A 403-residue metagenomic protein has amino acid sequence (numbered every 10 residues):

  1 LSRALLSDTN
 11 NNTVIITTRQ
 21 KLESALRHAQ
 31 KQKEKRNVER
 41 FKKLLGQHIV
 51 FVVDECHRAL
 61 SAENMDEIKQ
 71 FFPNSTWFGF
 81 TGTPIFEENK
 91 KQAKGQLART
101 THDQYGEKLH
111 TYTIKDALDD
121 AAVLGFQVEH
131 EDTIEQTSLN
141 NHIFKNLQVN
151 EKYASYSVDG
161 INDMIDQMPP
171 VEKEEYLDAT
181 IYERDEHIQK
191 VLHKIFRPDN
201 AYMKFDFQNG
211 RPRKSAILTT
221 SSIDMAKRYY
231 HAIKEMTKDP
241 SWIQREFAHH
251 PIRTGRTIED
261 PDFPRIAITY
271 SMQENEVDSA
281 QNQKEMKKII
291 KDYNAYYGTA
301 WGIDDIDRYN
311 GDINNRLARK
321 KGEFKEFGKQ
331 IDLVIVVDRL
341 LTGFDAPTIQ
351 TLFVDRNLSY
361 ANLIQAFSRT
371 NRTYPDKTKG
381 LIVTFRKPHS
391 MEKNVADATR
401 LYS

Functional and structural regions predicted by a protein language model:
L1-Q32: Inter-Walker segment of RecA-like/P-loop motor cores
I15-T18, T76-T81, I335-V336: Structural recognition of the conserved hydrophobic beta-strand(s) that form the central parallel beta-sheet of P-loop
A25-Q30, C56-E67, K90, F344-P347: Conserved ATPase-coupling elements of RecA-like P-loop NTPase cores
V38-F78: SF2 helicase catalytic motif II
K90-R213, Y229-R245: Interdomain helical connector at the RecA1-RecA2 junction of SF1/SF2 helicase-like NTPases
E174-L333: Conserved C-terminal RecA-like helicase domain
L333-V336, L340-Q365, G380-T384: A short beta-strand element within the Helicase C-terminal
R369-A398: Conserved segment of the helicase C-terminal RecA-like domain
